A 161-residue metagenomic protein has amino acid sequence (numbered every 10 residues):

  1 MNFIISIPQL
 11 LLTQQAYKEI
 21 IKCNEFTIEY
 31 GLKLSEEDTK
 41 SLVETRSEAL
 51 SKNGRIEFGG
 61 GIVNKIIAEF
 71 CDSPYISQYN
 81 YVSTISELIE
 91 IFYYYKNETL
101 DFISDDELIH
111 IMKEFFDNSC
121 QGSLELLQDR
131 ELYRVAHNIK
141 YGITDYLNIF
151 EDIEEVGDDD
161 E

Functional and structural regions predicted by a protein language model:
N2-E48: Short terminal alpha-helical segments
G31-D159: Acidic, low-complexity, intrinsically disordered interaction modules
